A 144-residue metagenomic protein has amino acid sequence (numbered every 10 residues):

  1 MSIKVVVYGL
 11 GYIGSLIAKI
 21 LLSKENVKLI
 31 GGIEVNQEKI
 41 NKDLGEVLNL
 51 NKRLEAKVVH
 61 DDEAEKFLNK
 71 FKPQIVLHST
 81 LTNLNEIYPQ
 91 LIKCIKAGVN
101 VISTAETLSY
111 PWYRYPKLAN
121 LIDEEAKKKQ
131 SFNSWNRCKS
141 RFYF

Functional and structural regions predicted by a protein language model:
M1-K96: N-terminal glycine-/serine-/threonine-rich beta1-alpha1-beta2 phosphate-ribose binding loop of Rossmann-like
S2, F71-I75, V99-I102, A126-N133: Short, surface-exposed connector motifs at secondary-structure boundaries
L10, S79-T80, P111, N136-C138: Glycine- and other small-residue-rich loops at beta-strand/loop junctions that grip anionic moieties
S15, L84-N85, P111-W112, P116 (+1 more regions): Loop/helix-junction capping segments adjacent to catalytic residues or to phosphate/diphosphate-binding pockets
S23, K39-I40, W112-Y113, Y143-F144: Short secondary-structure boundary/hinge segments and terminal tails
T82, C94-Y115: ADP-ribose/adenylate-binding Rossmann-like module
A105-F132: Rossmann-fold NAD(P)-binding glycine/threonine-rich loop
S134-F144: Conserved anion/nucleotide-ligand pocket segment
